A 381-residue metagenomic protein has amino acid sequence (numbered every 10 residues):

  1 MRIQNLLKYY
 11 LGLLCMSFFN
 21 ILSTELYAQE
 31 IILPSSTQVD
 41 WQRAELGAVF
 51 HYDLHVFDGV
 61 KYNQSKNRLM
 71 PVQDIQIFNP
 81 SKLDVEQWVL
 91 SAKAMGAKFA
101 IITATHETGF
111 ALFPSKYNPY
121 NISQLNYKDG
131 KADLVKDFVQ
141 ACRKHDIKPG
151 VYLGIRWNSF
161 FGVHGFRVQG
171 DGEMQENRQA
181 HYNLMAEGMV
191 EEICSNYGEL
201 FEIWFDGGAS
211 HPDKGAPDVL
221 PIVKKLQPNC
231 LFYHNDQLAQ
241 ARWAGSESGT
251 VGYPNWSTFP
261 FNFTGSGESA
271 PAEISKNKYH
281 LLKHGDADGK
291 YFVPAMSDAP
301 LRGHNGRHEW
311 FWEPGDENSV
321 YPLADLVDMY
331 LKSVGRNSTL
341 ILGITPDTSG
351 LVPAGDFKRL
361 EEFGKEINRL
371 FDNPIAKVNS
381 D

Functional and structural regions predicted by a protein language model:
M1, M16-S17, A111: Short non-domain terminal segments
R2-L11: Bacterial N-terminal signal peptides that target proteins for export
N5, S23-L26: Serine/threonine-rich, low-complexity intrinsically disordered segments
Y10-S23: Bacterial N-terminal signal peptides
A28-D381: Mature catalytic domains of secreted/periplasmic carbohydrate-active enzymes
